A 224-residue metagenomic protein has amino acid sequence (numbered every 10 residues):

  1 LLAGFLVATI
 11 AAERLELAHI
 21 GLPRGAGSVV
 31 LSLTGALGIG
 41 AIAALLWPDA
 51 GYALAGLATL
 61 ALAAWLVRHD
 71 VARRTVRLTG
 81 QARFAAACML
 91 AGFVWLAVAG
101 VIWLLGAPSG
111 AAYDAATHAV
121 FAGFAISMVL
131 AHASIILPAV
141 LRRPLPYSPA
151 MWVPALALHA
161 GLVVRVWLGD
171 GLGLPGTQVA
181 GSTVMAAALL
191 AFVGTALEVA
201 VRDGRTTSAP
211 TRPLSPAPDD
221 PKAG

Functional and structural regions predicted by a protein language model:
L1-G224: Hydrophobic alpha-helical transmembrane segments of multi-pass integral membrane proteins
